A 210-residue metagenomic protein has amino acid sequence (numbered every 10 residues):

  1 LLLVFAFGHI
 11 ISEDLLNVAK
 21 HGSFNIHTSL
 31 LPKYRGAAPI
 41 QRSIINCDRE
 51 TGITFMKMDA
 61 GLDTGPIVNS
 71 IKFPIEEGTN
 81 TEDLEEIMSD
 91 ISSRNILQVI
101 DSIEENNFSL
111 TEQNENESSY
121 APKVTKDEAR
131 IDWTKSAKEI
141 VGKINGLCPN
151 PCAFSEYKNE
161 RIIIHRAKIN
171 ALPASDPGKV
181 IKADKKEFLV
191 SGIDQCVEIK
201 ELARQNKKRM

Functional and structural regions predicted by a protein language model:
L2-L3, K33-R35, N46-D48, S109-E112 (+4 more regions): A short linear-motif detector with a strong N-terminal bias
L3-Y120: Donor/substrate-binding cores of folate-linked one-carbon enzymes
I10, N116-V124, L147-K158: Short low-complexity stretches enriched in small and charged residues
S12, T125, K208-M210: General structural signal for secondary-structure boundaries
R49-G52, D63-T64, N69, T125-D127 (+4 more regions): A generic structural signal for well-ordered coil/turn residues at beta-strand boundaries that shape enzyme active-site
N80, T125, G178-I181: A diffuse structural propensity rather than consistent per-protein peaks
P122-K135: Acyl-group handling in specialized metabolite and lipid biosynthesis
T134-M210: An anion-binding loop in the catalytic cleft
